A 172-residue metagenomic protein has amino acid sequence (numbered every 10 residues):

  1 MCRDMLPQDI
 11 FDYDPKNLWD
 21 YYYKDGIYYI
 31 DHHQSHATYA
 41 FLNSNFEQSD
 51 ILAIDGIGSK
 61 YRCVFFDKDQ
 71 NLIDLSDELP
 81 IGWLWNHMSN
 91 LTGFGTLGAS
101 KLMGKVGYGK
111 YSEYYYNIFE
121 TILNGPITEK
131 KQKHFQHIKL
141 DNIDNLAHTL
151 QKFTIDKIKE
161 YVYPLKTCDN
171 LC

Functional and structural regions predicted by a protein language model:
M1-Q8, T167-C172: Short glycine-rich phosphate-binding loop at a beta-alpha junction
D12-D31: Conserved catalytic cysteine-centered active-site region of acyl-thioester-dependent Claisen-condensing enzymes
D25, E47-S49, T167-N170: Short coil/turn segments at beta-strand junctions that form active-site/ligand-binding loops
D25-Y28, D141-F153: Short, surface-exposed alpha-helical recognition segments that flank or form part of ligand/macromolecule-binding
Y28-L52: Conserved phosphate-binding catalytic cores of ATP/NTP-utilizing and phosphoryl-transfer enzymes
H32, L79-W83, T149, F153-K157: Conserved active-site and cofactor/substrate-binding residues in soluble primary-metabolism enzymes
E47-D144: A short helix-loop
H148-L171: Phosphate/ATP-binding catalytic cores across multiple sugar-kinase/actin-like superfamilies, primarily ASKHA
